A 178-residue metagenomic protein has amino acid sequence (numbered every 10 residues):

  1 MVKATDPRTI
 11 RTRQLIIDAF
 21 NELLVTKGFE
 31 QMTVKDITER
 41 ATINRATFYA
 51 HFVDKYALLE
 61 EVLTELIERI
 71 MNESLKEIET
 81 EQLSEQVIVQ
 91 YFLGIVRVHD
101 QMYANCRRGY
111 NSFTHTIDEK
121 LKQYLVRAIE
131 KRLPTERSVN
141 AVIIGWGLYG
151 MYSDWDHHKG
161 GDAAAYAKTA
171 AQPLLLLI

Functional and structural regions predicted by a protein language model:
M1-K27, D36, R40: Basic, helix-initiating cap at the start of DNA-binding domains
I16, F52, L59, L63: DNA major-groove recognition helix of helix-turn-helix
L23-A57: Helix-turn-helix
T33-V34, L63-M71: Short, basic, alpha-helical segments at the C-terminal edge of helix-turn-helix-like DNA-binding modules
E73-E77, Y103-C106, R132, W155-K159: Secondary-structure edge/capping motif, primarily at the C-terminal ends of alpha-helices and the immediately following
L75-M102: Hydrophobic alpha-helical connector segments
Q90, G109-W146, L175: Amphipathic alpha-helical packing segments from all-alpha helical-bundle domains
T135-H157, G161-L177: Hydrophobic alpha-helical segments that form the core of small-molecule binding pockets and/or dimer interfaces
